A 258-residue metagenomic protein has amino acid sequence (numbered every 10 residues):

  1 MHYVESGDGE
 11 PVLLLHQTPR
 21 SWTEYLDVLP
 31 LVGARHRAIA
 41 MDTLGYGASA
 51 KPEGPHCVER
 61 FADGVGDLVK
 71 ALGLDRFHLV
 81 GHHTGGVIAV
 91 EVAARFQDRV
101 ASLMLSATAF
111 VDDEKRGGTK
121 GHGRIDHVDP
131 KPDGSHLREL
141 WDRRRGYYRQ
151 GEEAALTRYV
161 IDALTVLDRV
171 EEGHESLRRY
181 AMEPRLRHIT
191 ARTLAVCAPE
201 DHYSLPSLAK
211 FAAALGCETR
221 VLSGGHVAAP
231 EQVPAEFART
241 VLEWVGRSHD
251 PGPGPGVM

Functional and structural regions predicted by a protein language model:
H2-A48: Conserved HGGG/HGGXW glycine-rich cap/lid loop of the alpha/beta-hydrolase fold
L15-Q17, H83, A198: Glycine-rich His-Gly loop
L26-D27, I39-T84, A235: Active-site loop/oxyanion-hole signature of alpha/beta-hydrolase fold enzymes
T43, K51, A107-T108, G224: Active-site loop/turn elements of alpha/beta-hydrolase fold enzymes, especially the short glycine-/histidine-rich
V90-R95, A101-D133: Flexible "cap/lid" loop of the alpha/beta hydrolase fold
K115, K131-H188: Conserved alpha/beta-hydrolase catalytic His-Asp/Glu region
T193-E231: Conserved loop-alpha-helix segment in the C-terminal half of the alpha/beta-hydrolase fold that carries the catalytic
G216-M258: Catalytic active-site module of serine/aspartate enzymes centered on a nucleophile-bearing elbow/loop
